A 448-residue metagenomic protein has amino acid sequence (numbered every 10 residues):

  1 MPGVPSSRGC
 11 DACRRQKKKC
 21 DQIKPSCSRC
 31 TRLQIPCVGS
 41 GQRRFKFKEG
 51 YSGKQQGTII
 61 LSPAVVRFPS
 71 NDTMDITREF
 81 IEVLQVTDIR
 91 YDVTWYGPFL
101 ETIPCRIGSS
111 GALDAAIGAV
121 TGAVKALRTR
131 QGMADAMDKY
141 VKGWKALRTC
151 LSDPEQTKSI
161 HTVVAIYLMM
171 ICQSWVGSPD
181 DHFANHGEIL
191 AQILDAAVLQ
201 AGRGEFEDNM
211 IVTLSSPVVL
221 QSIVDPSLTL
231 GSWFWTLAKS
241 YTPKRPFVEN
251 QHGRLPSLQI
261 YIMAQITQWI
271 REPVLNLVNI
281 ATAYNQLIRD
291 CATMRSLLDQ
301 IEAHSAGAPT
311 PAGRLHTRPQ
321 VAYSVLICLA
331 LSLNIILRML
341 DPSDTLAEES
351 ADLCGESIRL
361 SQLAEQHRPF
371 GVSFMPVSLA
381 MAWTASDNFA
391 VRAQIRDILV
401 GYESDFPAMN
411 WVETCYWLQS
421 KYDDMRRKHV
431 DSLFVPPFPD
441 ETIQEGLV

Functional and structural regions predicted by a protein language model:
M1-K46: N-terminal cysteine-rich, zinc-dependent DNA-binding domains of eukaryotic transcription factors
K17, P63, F68-N71, D75-R78 (+7 more regions): C-terminal region signature
Q34-P36, S40-A134, A146, L151 (+3 more regions): Acidic, Ser/Thr/Pro-rich intrinsically disordered transcriptional activation regions
I89-P98, D135-V141, H186, S305-P309 (+1 more regions): Helix-turn-helix repeat elements of alpha-solenoid scaffolds
L100-P104, A115-T129, K139-D180, L190-A197 (+5 more regions): Hydrophobic/aromatic-rich effector regions of fungal transcription factors
T102, L228-S404, Y416: Cytosolic regulatory protein-protein interaction regions
L127-A136, S174-G187, I223-D225, L277 (+2 more regions): Short coil/turn connectors between adjacent alpha-helices in alpha-solenoid helical repeat scaffolds
I171-E272, D440, V448: Acidic/serine-rich, low-complexity amphipathic helices located in mid- to C-terminal regulatory regions
